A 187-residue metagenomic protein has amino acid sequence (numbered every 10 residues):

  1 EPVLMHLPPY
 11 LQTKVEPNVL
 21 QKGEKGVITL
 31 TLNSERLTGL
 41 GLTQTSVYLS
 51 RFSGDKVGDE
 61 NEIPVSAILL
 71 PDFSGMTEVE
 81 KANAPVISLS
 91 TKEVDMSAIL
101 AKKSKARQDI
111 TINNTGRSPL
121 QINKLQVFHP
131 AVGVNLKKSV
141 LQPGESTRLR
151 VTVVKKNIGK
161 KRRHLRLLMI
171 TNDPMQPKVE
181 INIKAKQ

Functional and structural regions predicted by a protein language model:
E1-V27, R117-S146: Surface-exposed binding patches on compact interaction domains or structured appendages
L11-P17, T29-L32, S90-S97, R107 (+2 more regions): Short structured motifs
V15, K25, L42-Q44, G58-P64 (+2 more regions): Short edge beta-strand segments in beta-sheet-rich domains
Q21-K25, T38-L40, G58, A101 (+4 more regions): Surface-exposed coil/turn segments at beta-strand junctions on protein surfaces, enriched
N33, S50-G54, V154, I170-N172: Beta-strand-rich extracellular modules
E35-Y48, E60-E62, K102-D109, T147 (+1 more regions): Short, solvent-exposed loop/turn segments enriched in Ser/Thr/Gly
F52-G116, D173-Q187: Long, low-complexity ectodomains and other extracytoplasmic segments of secretory-pathway proteins
T111-N113, N123-V127, G133, K137 (+3 more regions): C-terminal soluble interaction/assembly domains
